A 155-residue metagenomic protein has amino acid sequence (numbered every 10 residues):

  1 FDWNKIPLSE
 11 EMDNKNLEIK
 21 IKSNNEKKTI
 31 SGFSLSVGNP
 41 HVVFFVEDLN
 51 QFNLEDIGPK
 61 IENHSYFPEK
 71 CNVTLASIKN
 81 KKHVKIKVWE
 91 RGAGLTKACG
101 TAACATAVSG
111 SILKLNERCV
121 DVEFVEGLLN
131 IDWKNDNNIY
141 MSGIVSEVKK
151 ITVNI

Functional and structural regions predicted by a protein language model:
F1-T96, V108-I155: Active-site proximal loop and beta-alpha junction motif in alpha/beta enzyme cores
T101-S109: Short amphipathic alpha-helical face segments that pack within enzyme cores and frequently flank/anchor catalytic
